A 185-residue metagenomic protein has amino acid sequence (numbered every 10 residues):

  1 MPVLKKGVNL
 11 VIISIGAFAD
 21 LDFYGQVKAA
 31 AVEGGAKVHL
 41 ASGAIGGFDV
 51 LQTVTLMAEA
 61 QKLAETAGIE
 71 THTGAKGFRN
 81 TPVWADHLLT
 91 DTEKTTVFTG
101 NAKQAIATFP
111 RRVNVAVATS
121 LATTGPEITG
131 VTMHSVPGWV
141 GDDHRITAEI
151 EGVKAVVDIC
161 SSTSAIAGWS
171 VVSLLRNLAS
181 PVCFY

Functional and structural regions predicted by a protein language model:
M1-L4: Beta-loop-alpha module in the N-terminal Rossmann-like domain of NAD(P)-dependent dehydrogenases, especially those
K6, I15-K37: Rossmann-fold NAD(P)-binding glycine/threonine-rich loop
N9-V11: A short hydrophobic/small-residue beta-strand
I13-G16, S42-A44: Short strand-turn motif at the edge of the Rossmann-like AdoMet-binding core
A36-Y185: Active-site-lining helix/loop region of Rossmann-like oxidoreductase modules
